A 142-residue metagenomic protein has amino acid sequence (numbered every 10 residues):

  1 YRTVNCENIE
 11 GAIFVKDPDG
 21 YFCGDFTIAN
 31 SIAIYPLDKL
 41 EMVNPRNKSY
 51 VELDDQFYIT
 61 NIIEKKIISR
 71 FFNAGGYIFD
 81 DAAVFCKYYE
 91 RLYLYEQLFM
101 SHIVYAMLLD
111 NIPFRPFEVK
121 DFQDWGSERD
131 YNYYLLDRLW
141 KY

Functional and structural regions predicted by a protein language model:
Y1-L53: Conserved beta-loop-beta/alpha segment of the NTase-like Rossmann-fold superfamily that binds/positions NTPs
D55-Y142: Catalytic-core segments of class I nucleotidyltransferases/pyrophosphorylases that form NMP-activated intermediates
